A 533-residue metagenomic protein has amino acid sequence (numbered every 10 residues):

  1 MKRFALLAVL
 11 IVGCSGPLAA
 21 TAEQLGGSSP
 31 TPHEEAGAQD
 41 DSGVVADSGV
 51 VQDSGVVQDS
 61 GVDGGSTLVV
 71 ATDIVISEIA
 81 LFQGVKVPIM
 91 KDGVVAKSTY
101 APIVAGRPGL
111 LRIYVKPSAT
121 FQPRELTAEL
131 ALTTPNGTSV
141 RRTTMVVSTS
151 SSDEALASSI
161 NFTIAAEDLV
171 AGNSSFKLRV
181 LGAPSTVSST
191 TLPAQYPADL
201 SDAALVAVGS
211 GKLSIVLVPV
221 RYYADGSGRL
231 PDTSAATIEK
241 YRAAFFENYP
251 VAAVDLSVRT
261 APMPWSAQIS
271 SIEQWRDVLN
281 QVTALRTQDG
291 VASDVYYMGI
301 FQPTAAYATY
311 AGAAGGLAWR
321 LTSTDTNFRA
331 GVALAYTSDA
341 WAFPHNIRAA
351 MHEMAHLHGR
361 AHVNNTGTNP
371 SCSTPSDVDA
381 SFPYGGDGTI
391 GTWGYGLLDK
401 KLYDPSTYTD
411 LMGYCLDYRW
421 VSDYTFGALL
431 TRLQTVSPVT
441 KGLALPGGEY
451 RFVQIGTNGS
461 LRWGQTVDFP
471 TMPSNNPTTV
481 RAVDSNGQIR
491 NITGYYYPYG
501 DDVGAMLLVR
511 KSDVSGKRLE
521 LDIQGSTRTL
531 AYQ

Functional and structural regions predicted by a protein language model:
I11-A71: Ser/Thr-rich, Pro/Gly/Ala-heavy low-complexity intrinsically disordered linkers and tails of secreted extracellular
I76-T127, L445-N475: Contiguous beta-strand segments within globular domains
L132-T138, T143-K212: Extended acidic/polar, glycine-enriched regions that form or flank non-catalytic beta-rich accessory modules
N136-A155, T260-P262, Q488-D502: Solvent-exposed serine/threonine-rich low-complexity stretches and specific carbohydrate-binding patches
A166, L334-Y418: The catalytic-center signature of Zn2+-dependent metalloproteases
A166-N173, L508-G516: Surface-exposed, short loops/turns at beta-strand junctions within beta-sandwich domains
V206-T374: Active-site-proximal segment of zinc-dependent metalloprotease catalytic domains
Y408-G459: Catalytic cores of secreted or luminal carbohydrate-active enzymes
